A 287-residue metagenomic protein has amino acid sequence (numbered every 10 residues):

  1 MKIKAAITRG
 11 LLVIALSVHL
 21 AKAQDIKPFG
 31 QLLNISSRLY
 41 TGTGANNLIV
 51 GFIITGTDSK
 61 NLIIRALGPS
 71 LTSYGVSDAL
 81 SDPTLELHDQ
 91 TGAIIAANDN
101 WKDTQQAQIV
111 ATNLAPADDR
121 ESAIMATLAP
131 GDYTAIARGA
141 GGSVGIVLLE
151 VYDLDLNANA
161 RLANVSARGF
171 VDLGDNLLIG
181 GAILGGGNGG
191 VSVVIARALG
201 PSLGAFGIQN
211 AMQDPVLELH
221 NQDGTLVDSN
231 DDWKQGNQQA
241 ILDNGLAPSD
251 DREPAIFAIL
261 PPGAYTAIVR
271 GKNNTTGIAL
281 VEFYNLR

Functional and structural regions predicted by a protein language model:
M1-L11: Bacterial N-terminal signal peptides that target proteins for export
H19-A23: Sec/Tat signal peptide C-region and signal peptidase I cleavage site
Q24-R287: A sequence-level detector for low-complexity, Ser/Thr- and acidic-rich stretches
